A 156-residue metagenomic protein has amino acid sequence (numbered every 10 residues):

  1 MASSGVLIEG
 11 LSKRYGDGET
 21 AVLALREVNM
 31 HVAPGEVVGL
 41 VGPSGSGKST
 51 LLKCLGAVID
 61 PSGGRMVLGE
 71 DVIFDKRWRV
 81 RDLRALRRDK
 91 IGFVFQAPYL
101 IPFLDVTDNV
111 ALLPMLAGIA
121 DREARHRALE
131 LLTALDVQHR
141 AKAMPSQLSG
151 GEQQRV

Functional and structural regions predicted by a protein language model:
S4-V156: ABC family nucleotide-binding domain
